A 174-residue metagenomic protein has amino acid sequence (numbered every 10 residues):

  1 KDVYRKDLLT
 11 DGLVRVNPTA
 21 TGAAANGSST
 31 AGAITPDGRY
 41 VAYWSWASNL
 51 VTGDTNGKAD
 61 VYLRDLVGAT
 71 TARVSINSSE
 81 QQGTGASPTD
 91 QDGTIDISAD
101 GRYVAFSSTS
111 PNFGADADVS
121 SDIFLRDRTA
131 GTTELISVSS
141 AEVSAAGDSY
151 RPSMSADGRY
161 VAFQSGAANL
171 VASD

Functional and structural regions predicted by a protein language model:
K1-D174: Conserved "turn/edge" positions that cap or connect secondary-structure elements within repeat/scaffolded domains
